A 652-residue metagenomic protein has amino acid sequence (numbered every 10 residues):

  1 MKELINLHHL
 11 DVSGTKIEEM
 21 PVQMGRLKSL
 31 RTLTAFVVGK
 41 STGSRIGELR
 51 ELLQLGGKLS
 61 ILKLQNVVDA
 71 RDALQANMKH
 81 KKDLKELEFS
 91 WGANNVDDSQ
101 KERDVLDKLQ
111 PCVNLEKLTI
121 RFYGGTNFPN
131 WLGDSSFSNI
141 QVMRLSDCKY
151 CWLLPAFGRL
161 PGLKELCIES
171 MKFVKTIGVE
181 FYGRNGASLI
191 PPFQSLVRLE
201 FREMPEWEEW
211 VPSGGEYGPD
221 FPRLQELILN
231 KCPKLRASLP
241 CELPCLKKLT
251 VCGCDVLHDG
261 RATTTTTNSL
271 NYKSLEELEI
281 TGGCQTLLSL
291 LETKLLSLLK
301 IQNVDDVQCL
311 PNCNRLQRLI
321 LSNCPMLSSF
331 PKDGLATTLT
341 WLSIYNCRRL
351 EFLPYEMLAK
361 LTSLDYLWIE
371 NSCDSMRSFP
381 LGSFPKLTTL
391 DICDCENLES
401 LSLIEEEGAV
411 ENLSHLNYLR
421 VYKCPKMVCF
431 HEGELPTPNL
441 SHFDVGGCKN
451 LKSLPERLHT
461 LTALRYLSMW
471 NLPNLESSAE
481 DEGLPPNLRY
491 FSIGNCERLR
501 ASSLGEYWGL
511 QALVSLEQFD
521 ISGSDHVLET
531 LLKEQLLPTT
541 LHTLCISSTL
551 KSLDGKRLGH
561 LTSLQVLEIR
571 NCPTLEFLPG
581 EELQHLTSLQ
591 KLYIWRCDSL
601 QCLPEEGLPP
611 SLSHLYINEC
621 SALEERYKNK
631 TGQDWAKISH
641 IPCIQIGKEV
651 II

Functional and structural regions predicted by a protein language model:
K2-I652: Innate immune receptor modules and recognition interfaces
